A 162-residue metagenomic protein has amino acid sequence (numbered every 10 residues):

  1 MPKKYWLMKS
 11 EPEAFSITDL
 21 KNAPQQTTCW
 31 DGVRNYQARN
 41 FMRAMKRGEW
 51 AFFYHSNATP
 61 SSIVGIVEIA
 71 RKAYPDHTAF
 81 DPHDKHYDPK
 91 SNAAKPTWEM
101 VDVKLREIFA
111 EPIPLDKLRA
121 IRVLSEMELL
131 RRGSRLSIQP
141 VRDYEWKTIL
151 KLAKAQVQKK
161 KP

Functional and structural regions predicted by a protein language model:
M1-R47, E145, Q156: Compositionally biased, charged N-terminal/linker segments
P2-T18, S62-I63, T78, P82 (+2 more regions): A cross-family signal for N-terminal binding/gating loops and helix N-caps that shape access to the active site
Y5-W6, T28, M100-V101, L136-Q139: A broad, low-specificity signal marking well-ordered, structured residues that form hydrophobic/aromatic
K9-E11, Y54, R106, G133 (+1 more regions): Structured loops at beta-to-helix junctions and adjacent beta-edge loops in soluble globular domains
Y54-P60: Short, charged beta-turn/beta-strand-edge "cap" motif at the junction between a beta-strand and an adjacent loop
G65-L136: Aromatic- and Lys/Arg-enriched surface recognition patch
S137-P162: Charged phosphate-binding loop/patch that engages nucleotide di/tri-phosphates or the phosphate backbone of nucleic
